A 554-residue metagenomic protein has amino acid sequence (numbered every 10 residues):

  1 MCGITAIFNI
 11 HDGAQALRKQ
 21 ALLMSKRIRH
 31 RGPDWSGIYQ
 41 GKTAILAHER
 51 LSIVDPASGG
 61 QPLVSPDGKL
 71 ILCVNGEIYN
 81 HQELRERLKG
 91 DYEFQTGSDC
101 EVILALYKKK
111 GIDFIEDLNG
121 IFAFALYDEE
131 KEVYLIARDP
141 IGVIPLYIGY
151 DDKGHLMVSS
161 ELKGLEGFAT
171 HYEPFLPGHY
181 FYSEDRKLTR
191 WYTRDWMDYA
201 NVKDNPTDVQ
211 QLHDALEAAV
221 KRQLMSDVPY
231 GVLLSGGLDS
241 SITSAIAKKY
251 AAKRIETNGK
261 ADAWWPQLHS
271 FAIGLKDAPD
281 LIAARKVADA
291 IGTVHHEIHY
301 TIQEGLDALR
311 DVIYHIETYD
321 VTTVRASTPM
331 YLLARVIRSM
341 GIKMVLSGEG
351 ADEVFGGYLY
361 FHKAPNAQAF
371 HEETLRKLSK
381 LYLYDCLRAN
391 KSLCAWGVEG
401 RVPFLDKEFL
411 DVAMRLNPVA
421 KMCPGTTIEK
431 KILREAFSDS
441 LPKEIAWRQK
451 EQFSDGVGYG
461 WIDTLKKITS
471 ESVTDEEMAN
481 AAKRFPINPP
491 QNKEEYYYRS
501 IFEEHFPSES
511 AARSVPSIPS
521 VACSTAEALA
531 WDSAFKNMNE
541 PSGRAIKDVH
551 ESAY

Functional and structural regions predicted by a protein language model:
M1, S339-L346, P365, F370-Y554: Adenosyl-5′-phosphate
M1-Y319: Cysteine-centered catalytic environments shared across enzyme families
L17, N80, T96-D99, L118 (+11 more regions): Hydrophobic (often cysteine-bearing) scaffold residues that line and stabilize catalytic clefts of nucleotide/cofactor
L104-A105, S241-K248, Y331-R335, G356 (+1 more regions): Short, hydrophobic alpha-helix immediately C-terminal to the catalytic nucleophile
A125, V321-L333, L375-L378, V473-A479: Short, basic, helix/turn surface patches
V209, I273-A334, Y360-A369, K391-S392 (+2 more regions): ATP-dependent adenylate-handling ligase core
I342-D352, Y358: Short acidic/histidine-rich active-site segments
